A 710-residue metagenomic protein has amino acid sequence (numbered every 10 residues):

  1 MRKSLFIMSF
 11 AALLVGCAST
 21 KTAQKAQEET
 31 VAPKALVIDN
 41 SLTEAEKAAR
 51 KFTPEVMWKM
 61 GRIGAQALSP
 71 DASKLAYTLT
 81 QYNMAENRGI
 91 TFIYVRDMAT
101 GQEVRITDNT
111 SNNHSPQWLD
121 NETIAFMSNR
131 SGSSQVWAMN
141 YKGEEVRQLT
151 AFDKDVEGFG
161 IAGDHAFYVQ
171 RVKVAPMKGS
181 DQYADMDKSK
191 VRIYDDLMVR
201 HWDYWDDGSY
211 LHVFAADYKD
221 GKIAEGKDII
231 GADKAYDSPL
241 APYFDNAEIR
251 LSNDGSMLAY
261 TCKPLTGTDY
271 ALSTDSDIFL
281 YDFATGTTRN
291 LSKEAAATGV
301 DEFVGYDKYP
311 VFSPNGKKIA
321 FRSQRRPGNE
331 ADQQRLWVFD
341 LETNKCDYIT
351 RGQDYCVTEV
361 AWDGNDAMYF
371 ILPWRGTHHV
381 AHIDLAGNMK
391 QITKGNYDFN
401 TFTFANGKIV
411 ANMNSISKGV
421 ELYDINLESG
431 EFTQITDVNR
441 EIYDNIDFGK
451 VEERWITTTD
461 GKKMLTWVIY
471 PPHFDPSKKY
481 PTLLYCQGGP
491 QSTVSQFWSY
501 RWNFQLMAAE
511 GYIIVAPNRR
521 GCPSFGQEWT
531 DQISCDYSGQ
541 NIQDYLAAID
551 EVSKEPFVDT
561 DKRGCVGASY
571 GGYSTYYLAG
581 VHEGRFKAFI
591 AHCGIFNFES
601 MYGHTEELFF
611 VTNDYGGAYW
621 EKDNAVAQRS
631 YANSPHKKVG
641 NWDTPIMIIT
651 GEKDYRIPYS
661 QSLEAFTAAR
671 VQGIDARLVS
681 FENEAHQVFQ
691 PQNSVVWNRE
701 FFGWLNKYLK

Functional and structural regions predicted by a protein language model:
V15-G16: C-terminal motif of bacterial Sec signal peptides marking the signal peptidase cleavage site
E28-S41, I90-T91, R171-K222, G226-A232 (+8 more regions): Predominantly five- to eight-bladed beta-propeller fold
E55-T91: Beta-strand-rich domains and repeat architectures in extracellular enzymes and scaffolds, especially beta-propellers
M60-L75, D108-M127, V146, D153-H165 (+14 more regions): Conserved beta-propeller blade repeats
A85-I90, R130-S134, W205-S209, D269-S276 (+3 more regions): Short, solvent-exposed loop/turn segments at conserved positions within beta-propeller repeat blades
F92-D97, A138-N140, H212-Y218, D275-A284 (+3 more regions): Beta-propeller blade signature
T266, V438-D561, A568-S569, G603: Cap/lid segment of the alpha/beta-hydrolase catalytic domain
A508-A509, A516-K710: Active-site-proximal cap/loop segments of hydrolase catalytic domains
